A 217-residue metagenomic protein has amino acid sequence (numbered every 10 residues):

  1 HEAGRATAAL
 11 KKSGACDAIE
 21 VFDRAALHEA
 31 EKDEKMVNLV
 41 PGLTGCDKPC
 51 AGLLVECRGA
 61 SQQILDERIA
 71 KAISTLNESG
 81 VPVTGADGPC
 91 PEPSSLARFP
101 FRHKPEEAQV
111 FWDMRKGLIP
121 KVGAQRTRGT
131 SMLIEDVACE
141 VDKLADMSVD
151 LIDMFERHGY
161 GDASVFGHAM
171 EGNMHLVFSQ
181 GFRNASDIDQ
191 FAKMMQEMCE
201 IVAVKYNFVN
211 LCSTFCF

Functional and structural regions predicted by a protein language model:
H1-C212: Noncatalytic alpha-helical scaffold of FAD-dependent oxidoreductases
